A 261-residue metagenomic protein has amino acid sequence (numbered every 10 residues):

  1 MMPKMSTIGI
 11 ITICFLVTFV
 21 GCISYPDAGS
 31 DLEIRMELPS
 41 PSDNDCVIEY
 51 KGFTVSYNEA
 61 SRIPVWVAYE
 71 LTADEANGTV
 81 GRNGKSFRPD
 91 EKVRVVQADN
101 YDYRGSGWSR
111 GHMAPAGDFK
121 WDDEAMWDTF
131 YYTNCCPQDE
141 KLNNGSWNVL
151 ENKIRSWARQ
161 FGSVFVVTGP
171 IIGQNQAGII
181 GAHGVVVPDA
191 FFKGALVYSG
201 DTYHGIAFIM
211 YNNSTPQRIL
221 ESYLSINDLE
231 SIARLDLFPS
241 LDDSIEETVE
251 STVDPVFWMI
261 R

Functional and structural regions predicted by a protein language model:
M1-G9: Bacterial N-terminal signal peptides that target proteins for export
G9, C14-R261: Domain-level detector for secreted/extracellular nuclease and nuclease-toxin modules, and for the ENPP-like C-terminal
